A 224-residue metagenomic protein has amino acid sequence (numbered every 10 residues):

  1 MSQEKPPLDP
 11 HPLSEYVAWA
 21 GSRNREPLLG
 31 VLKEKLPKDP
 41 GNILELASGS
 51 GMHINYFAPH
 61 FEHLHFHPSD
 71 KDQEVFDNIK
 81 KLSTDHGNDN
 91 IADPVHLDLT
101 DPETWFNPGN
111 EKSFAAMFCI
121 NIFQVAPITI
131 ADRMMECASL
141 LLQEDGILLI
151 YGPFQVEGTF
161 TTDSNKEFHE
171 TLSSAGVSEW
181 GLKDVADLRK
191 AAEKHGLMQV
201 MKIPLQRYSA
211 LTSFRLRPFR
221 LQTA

Functional and structural regions predicted by a protein language model:
S2-K38: Class I SAM-dependent methyltransferase Rossmann-like catalytic core, especially the SAM/SAH-binding loop
L44, G51-T104: Class I SAM-dependent methyltransferase SAM/SAH-binding core
F118: A conserved beta-strand element that flanks and buttresses the S-adenosyl-L-methionine
V125-A138: A short, conserved alpha-helix within the catalytic core of class I
D145-F154: Conserved beta-strand signature within the Rossmann-like core of class I S-adenosyl-L-methionine
T161-K183: Conserved Class I S-adenosyl-L-methionine
S178-G196: Short alpha-helix
L197-A224: Core SAM-dependent methyltransferase catalytic element
